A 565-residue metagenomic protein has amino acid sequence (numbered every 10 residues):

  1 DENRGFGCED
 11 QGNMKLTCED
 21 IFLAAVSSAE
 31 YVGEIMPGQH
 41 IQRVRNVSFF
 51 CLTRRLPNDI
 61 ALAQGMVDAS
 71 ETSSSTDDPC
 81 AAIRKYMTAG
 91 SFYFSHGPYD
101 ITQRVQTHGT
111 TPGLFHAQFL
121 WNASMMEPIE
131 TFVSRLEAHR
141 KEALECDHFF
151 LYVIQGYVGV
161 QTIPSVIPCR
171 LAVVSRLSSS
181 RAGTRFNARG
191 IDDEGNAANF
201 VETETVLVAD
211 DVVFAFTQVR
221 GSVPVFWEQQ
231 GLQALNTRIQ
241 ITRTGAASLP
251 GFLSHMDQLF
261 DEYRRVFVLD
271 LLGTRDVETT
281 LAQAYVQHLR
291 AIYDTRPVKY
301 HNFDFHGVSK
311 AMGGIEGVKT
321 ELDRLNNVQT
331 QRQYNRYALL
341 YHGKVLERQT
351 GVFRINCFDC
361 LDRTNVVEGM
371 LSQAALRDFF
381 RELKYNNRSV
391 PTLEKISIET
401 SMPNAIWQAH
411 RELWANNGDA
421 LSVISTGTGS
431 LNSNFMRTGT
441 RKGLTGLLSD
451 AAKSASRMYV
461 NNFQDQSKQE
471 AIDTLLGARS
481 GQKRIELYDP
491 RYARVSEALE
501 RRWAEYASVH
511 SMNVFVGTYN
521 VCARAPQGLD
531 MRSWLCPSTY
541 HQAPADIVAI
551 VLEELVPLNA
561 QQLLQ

Functional and structural regions predicted by a protein language model:
D1-L346, A375-R501: Phosphoinositide system proteins, centered on phosphoinositide phosphatases and their trafficking scaffolds
L232, G273-D276, F305-V308, F358-D362 (+2 more regions): Conserved beta-strand elements of beta-rich interaction domains across eukaryotes, especially beta-propellers
V268-D270, Y300-D304, G351-N356, L413 (+2 more regions): Extended hydrophobic secondary-structure segments that form protein cores and membrane-embedded regions
V277-V286, A311-I315, N365-M370, P526-D530 (+1 more regions): A short acidic (Asp/Glu
Q349-T350, H510: Short hydrophobic "helix-edge" motifs at membrane interfaces and signal-peptide entry regions
G351-M370: A phosphate-binding catalytic loop at a beta-strand-loop-alpha-helix junction that coordinates phosphoryl groups
L371-L376, L552: Active-site nucleophile-adjacent alpha helix/oxyanion-hole segment immediately C-terminal to the catalytic cysteine
G477-Q565: N-terminal, active-site-proximal structural segment of metallo-dependent hydrolase catalytic domains
